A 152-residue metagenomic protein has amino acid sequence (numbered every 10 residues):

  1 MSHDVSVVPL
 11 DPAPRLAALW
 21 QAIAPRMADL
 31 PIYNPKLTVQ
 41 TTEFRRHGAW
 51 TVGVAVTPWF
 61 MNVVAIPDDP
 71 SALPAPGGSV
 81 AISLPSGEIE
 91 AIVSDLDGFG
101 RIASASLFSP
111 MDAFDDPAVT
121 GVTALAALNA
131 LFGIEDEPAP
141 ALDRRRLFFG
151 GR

Functional and structural regions predicted by a protein language model:
M1-T51: Charge-rich, low-complexity N-terminal segments
Q40-L73: Amphipathic, interaction-prone secondary-structure segments
V54, A81-I82: Short, exposed beta-strand/loop patches in secreted or surface proteins that constitute
V64-S71, A75, S79-V80, I89 (+1 more regions): Boundary segments of small protein-protein interaction reader/adaptor domains
S83-M111: Short acidic, glycine/tyrosine-flanked loop/strand segments centered on an H-E-D-like triad
P110-E135: Mixed-charge, glycine-accented linear interaction segment located at domain edges/termini
A139-R152: N-terminal secretory signal peptides and thylakoid transit peptides that target proteins across membranes
